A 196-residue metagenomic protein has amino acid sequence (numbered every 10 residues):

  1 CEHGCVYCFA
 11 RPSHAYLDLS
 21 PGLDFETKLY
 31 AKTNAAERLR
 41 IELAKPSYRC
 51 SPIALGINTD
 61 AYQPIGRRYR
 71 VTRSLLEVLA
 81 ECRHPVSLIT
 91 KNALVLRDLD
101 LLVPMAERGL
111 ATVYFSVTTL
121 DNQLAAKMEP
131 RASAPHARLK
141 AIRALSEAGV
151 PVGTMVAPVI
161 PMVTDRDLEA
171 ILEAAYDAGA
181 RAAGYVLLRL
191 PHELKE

Functional and structural regions predicted by a protein language model:
C1-H3: TRNA-binding/sensing appendages of the translation machinery
V6-Y114, T118-A126, P135, L139-K140 (+1 more regions): Conserved Radical SAM active-site core
P64-G66, M128-E129, P161-T164: Active-site mouth loops of central-metabolism enzymes
L99, A126-K127, D165-R166, K195: Short, well-ordered secondary-structure micro-motifs
M105-E107, R131-A132, I171-E173: Short, hinge-like loop/turn segments at secondary-structure boundaries
Q123-R131, A157-I160: Surface-exposed cleft-lining segments at the edges of enzyme active sites
H136-L194: Conserved C-terminal portion of the radical SAM core fold that forms the substrate/S-adenosylmethionine-binding
